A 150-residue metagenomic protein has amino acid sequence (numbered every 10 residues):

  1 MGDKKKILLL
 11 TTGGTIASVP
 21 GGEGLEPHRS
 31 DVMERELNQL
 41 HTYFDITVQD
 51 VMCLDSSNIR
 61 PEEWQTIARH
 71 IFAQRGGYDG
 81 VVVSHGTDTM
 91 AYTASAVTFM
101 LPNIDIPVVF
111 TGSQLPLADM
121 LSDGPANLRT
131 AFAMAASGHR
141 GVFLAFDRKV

Functional and structural regions predicted by a protein language model:
M1-V150: Active-site histidine-anchored catalytic micro-motif
